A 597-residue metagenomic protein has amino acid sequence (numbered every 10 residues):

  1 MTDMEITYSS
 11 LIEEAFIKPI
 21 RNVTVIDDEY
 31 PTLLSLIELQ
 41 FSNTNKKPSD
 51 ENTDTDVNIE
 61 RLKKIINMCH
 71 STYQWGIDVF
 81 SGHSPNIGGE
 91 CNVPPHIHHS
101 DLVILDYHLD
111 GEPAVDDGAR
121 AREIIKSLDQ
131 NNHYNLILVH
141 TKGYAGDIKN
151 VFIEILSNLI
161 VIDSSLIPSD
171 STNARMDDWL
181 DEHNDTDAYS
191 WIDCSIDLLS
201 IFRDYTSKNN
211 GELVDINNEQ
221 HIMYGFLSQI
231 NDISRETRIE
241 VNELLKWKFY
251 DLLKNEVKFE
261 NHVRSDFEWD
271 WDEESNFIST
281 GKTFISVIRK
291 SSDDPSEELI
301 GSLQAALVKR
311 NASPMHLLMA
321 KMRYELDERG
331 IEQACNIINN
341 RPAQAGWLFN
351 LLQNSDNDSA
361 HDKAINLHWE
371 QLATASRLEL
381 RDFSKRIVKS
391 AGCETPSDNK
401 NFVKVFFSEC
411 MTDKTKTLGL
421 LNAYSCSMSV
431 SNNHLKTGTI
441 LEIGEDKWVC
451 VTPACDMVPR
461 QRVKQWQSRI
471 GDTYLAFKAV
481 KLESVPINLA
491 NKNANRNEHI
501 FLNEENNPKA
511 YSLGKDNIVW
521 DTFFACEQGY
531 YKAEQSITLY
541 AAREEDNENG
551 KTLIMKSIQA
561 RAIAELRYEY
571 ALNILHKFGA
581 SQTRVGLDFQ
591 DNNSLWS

Functional and structural regions predicted by a protein language model:
M1-K363, E370, D446, C455-S597: Extended charged low-complexity segments that act as oligomerization/scaffolding linkers
Q333-T417: Charged, compositionally biased non-catalytic regions
S390-E445, C450-T452: Short N-terminal edge-element motif at the start of the domain
